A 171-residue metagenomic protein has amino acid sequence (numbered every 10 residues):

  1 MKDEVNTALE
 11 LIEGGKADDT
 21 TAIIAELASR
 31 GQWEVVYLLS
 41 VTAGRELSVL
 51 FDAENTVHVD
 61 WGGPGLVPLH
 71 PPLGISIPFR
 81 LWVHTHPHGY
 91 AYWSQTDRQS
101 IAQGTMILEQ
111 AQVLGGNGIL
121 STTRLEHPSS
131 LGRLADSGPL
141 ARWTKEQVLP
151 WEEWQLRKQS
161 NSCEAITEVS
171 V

Functional and structural regions predicted by a protein language model:
M1-L81, H88-V171: Conserved beta-strand-loop surface patch within small alpha/beta domains used for substrate/adaptor or ligand engagement
